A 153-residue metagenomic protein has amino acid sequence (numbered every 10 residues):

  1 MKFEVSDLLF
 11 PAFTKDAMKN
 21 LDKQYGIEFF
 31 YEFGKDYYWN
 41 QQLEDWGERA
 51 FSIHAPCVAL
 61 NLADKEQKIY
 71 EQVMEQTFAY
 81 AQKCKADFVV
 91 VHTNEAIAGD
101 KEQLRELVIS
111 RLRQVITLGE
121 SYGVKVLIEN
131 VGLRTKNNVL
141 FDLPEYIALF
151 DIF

Functional and structural regions predicted by a protein language model:
M1-K83: N-terminal pre-domain/capping segments
F3-L9, V89-N94, G132: Short, conserved structural micro-motifs that define repeat-unit consensus positions and nucleotide-binding loops
D22, G119-F153: Acidic/histidine-rich catalytic cores of soluble enzymes
I27-F29, V89, V126: Hydrophobic residues within beta-strands of alpha/beta enzymes
D45-V58, I109-Y122, I147-F153: Alpha-helix-loop-beta-strand connector modules within alpha/beta enzyme cores
V58-K65, H92-R105, N130-N138: Surface-exposed cleft-lining segments at the edges of enzyme active sites
Q67-E75, L104-R113, V139-I147: Charged helix-capping and loop-helix junction motifs
T77-Y122: Hydrophobic alpha-helical segments and helix pairs
